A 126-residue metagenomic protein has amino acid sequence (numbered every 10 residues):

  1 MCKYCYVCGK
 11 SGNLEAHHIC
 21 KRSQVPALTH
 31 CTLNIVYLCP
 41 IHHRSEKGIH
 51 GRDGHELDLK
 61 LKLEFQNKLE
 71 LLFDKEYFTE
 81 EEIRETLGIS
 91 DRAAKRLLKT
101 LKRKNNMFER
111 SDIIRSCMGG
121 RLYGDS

Functional and structural regions predicted by a protein language model:
M1-E15, C39-I41: Short cysteine-rich loop/turn motifs with clustered Cys
G12-A16, E46-I49: Cys/His-rich zinc-coordinating "finger/knuckle" motifs
N13-A27: Short recognition patches in nucleic-acid-associated and regulatory proteins
S23-N34, R44-L87: Polybasic, low-complexity binding patches
C39, T79, E109-R110: Helix N-cap / beta->alpha transition motif
A94-K95: Helix-turn-helix DNA-binding helix
K99, R103-S126: Short Lys/Arg-enriched helix C-cap and helix-to-coil transition segments that create basic nucleic-acid-contact patches
